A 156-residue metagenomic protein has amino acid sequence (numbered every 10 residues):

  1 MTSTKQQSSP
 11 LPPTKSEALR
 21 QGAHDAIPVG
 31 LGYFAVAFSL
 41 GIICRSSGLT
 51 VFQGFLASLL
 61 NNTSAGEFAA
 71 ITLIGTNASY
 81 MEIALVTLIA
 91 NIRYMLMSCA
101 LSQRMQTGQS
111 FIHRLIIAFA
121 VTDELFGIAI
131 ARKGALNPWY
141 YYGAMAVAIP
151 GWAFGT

Functional and structural regions predicted by a protein language model:
M1-Q21: Short, Lys/Arg-rich, polar N-terminal cytosolic tail immediately upstream of the first transmembrane signal-anchor
L11, I83-T156: Helix-loop-helix junctions within the multi-pass membrane cores of secondary transporters/permeases
L19-L31, L56: Residue-level signal for short hydrophobic patches within transmembrane helices of multi-pass membrane transporters
G22, G41, R45, Y142-G143 (+1 more regions): Glycine-centered structural positions embedded in regular secondary structure
I27-L40, N62-T63: The first (N-terminal) embedded transmembrane alpha-helix
G41, S46-G48, F52-M95, M105: Membrane-interfacial helix-loop connectors
